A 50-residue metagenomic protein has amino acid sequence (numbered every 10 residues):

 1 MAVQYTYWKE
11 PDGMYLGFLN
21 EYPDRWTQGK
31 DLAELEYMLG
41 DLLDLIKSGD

Functional and structural regions predicted by a protein language model:
M1-W8: Short N-terminal "domain-start" leader segments that mark the transition from disordered tails or signal peptides into
V3, E21-P23: Short amphipathic alpha-helical segments
W8-N20: Short aromatic-glycine-(Arg/Gly/Cys) micro-motifs in beta-strand/loop hairpins
G17, T27, M38-G40: N-terminal functional modules and adjacent low-complexity/disordered segments of proteins
P23-E34: A short, exposed loop/beta-hairpin motif centered on an aromatic-Gly-Thr core
Y37-D50: A short N-terminal helical cap/helix-turn-helix that marks the beginning of AMP-binding/adenylate-forming
